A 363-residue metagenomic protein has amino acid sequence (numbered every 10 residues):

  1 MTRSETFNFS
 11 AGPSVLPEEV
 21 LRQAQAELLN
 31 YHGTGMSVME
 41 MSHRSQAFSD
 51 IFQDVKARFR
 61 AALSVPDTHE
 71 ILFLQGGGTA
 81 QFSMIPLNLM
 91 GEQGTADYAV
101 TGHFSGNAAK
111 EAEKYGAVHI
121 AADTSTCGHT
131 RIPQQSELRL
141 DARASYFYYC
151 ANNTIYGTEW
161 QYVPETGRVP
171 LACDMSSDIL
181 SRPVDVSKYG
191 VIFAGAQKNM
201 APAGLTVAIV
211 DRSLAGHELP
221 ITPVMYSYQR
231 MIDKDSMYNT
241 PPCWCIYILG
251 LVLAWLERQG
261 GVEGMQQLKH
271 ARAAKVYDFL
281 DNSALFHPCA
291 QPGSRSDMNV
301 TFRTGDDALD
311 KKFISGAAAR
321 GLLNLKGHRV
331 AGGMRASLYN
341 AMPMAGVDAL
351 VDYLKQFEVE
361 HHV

Functional and structural regions predicted by a protein language model:
M1-R3, A319, G332-V363: PLP-dependent enzyme catalytic core of the Aspartate aminotransferase-like
E5-K56: A glycine-/small-polar-enriched, mobile loop at the entrance of the PLP active site in fold-type I
G12, A112, D123-I179: Active-site phosphate-binding strand-loop segment of PLP-dependent enzymes
G35-Q81, N88, G102-H103, E111: Conserved N-terminal alpha-helix of the aminotransferase class I/II PLP-enzyme fold
T79-S145: PLP-dependent aminotransferase-like
A172, V186-Q197: Conserved active-site segment immediately N-terminal to the catalytic lysine that forms the internal aldimine
A196-Y277, Q291, E360-V363: Active-site C-terminal subdomain of aminotransferase-like
F286-A317: Conserved PLP-binding catalytic core of the aspartate aminotransferase-like
